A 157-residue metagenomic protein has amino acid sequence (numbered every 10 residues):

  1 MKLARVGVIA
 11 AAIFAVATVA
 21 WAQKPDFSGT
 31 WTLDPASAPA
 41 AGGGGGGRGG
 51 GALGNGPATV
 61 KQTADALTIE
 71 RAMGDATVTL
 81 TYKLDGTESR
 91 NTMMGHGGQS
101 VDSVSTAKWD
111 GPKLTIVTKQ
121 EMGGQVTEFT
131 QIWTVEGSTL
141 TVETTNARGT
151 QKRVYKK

Functional and structural regions predicted by a protein language model:
M1-A12: Bacterial N-terminal signal peptides that target proteins for export
G7-I9, V19, V104: Hydrophobic alpha-helical segments
F14-A22: Sec/Tat signal peptide C-region and signal peptidase I cleavage site
W21-K157: PEST-like low-complexity, intrinsically disordered acidic/proline/serine-rich tracts that flank trafficking/processing
